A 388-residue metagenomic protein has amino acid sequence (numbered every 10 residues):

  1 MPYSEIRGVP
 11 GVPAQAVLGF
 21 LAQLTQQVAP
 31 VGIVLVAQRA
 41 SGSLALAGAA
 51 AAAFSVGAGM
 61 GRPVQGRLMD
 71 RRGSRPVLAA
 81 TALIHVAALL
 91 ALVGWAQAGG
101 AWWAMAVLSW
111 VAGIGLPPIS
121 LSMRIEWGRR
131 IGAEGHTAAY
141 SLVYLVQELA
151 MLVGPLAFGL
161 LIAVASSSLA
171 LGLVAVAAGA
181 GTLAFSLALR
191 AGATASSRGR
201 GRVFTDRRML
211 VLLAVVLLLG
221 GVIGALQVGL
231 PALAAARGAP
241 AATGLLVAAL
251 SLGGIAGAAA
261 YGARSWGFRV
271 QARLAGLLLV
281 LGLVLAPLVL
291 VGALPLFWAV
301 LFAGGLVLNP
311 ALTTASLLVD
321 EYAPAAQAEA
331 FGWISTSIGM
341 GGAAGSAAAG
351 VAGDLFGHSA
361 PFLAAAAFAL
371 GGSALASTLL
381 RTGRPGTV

Functional and structural regions predicted by a protein language model:
P2-G57, V203-A248: Helix-loop boundary and gating motifs at the non-cytosolic
F20, W102-P118, L217, F297-P310: Hydrophobic core of transmembrane alpha-helices in multi-pass small-molecule transporters, especially MFS/SLC-type
I33, P117-I131, L230, P310-A323: Intracellular juxtamembrane helix-capping segments at the cytosolic ends of symmetry-related transmembrane helices
G61-S74, I162, A256-V270, G353: Helix-to-loop junctions at the C-terminal end of transmembrane segments in multipass secondary transporters
L83-G99, V280-G292: C-terminal ends and interior cores of transmembrane alpha-helices in multi-pass membrane transporters/permeases
L108-L149: Cytoplasmic helix-loop-helix junction between adjacent transmembrane helices in 12-TM secondary transporters
Q271-T313: C-terminal transmembrane helical hairpin of 12-TM major facilitator-type secondary transporters
A326-F356: A late C-terminal transmembrane helix in Major Facilitator Superfamily
